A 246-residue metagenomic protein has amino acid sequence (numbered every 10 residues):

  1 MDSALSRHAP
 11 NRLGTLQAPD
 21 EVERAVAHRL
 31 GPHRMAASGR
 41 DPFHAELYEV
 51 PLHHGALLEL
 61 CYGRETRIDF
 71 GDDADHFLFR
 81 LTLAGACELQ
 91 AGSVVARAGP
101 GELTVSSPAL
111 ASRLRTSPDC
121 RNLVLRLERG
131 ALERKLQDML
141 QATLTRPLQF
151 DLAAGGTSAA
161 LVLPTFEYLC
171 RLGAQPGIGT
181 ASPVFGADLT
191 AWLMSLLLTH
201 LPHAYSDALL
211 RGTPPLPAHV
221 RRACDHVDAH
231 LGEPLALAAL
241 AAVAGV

Functional and structural regions predicted by a protein language model:
M1-P42, Q90-G245: Alpha-helical bundle regulatory/interaction domains
L16, D20, A37-D41, V50-P51 (+2 more regions): Generic alpha-helical scaffold signal
R24-V26, P42-R64: A short glycine-rich, His/Asp/Glu-containing loop-to-beta-strand
L47-Y48, I68-F70, V94, R113-L114: Short, flexible, glycine/charge-rich loop motifs used to bind or transfer phosphoryl groups or to couple energy/partner
E49, L57-E59, L78-F79, L103-V105 (+1 more regions): Conserved hydrophobic/aromatic beta-strand scaffold that supports enzyme active sites
V50-H53, D72, P118, T143-T145: A generic structural signal for short, non-catalytic loop/turn and secondary-structure boundary residues
H53-G55, Y62-I68, D72-G92, R129-G130: Glycine- and acidic-residue-biased ligand/ion/polar-headgroup-sensing regions
